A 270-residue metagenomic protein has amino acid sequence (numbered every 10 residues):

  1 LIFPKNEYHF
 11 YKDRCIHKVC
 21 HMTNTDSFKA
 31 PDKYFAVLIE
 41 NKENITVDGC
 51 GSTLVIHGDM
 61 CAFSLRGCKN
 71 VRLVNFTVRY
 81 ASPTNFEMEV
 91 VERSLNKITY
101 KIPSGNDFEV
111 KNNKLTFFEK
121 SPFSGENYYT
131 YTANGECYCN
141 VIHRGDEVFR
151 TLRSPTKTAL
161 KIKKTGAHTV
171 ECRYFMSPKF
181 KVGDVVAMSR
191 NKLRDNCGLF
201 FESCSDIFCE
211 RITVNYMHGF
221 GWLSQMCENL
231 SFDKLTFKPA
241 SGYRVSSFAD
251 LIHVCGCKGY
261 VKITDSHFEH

Functional and structural regions predicted by a protein language model:
F3, T46-G49, N70-N75, V182-G183 (+4 more regions): All-beta strand scaffolds that present successive hydrophobic residues in beta-strands
P4-H17, P103, T236: Generic short beta-strand segments
H9-T46, V55-V74, A81-N96, K192-S205 (+2 more regions): Extracellular beta-strand-rich solenoid/capping regions of secreted or surface-exposed proteins that bind or remodel
M88-P155: Non-catalytic, alpha-helical, charged scaffold/linker segments that couple or flank catalytic or architectural cores
Y128-S203, F208-H218, L223-Q225, F232: Long, low-complexity, polar/charged, intrinsically disordered or flexibly structured peripheral segments
C227-K262: Long amphipathic alpha-helical scaffold regions
